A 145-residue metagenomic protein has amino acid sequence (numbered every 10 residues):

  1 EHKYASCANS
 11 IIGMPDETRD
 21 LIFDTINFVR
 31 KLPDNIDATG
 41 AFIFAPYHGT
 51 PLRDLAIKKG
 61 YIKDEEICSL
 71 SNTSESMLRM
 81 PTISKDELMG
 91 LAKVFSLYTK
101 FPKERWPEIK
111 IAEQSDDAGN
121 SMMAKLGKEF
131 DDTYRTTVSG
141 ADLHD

Functional and structural regions predicted by a protein language model:
E1-T50, V94-K110: Conserved C-terminal portion of the radical SAM core fold that forms the substrate/S-adenosylmethionine-binding
T50-A56, Y61-D145: Radical SAM enzyme core and accessory elements
